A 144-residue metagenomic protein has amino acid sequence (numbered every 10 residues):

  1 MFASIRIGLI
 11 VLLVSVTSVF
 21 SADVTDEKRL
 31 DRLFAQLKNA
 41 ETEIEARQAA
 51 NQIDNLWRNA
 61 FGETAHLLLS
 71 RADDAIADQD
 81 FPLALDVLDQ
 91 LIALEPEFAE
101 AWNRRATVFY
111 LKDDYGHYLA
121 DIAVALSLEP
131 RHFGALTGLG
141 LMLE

Functional and structural regions predicted by a protein language model:
V19-S70: N-terminal leader/linker segments that initiate helical-solenoid repeat arrays
Q90-L91, V124-A125: Canonical positions in the second alpha-helix
